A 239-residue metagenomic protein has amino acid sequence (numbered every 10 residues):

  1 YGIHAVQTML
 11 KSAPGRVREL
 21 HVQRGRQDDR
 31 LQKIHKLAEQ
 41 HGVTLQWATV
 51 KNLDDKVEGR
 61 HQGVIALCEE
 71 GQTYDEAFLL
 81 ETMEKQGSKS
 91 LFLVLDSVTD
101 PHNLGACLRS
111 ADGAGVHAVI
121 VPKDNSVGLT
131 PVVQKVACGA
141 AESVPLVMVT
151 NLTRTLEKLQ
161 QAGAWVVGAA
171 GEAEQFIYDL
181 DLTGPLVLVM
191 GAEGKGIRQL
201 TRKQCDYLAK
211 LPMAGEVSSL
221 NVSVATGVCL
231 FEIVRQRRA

Functional and structural regions predicted by a protein language model:
Y1, A5, Y74-D75, T99-H102 (+2 more regions): Short secondary-structure boundary/capping elements
Y1-T82: N-terminal positively charged helical leader segments and presequences
Q7, S12, R18, G113 (+2 more regions): Structured adenosyl-cofactor binding patch, chiefly the S-adenosyl-L-methionine
T8-K11, G15, V22, D29 (+1 more regions): RNA substrate-binding interface of SAM-dependent RNA methyltransferases
G25-R26, V50-K51, D124-S126, E193-K195 (+1 more regions): Short, acidic/turn-prone active-site loops that include or flank metal/cofactor- and phosphate-binding residues
L45-T49, P145-T153, A209: Short acidic-hydrophobic, aromatic-tinged amphipathic segments that line or gate anion-handling sites
K56-E69, A137-A141, P145, V149 (+1 more regions): Short basic, glycine-rich beta-strand/loop surfaces that mediate nucleic-acid
V167-N221: Active-site/ligand-binding-proximal alpha/beta "capping" segment
